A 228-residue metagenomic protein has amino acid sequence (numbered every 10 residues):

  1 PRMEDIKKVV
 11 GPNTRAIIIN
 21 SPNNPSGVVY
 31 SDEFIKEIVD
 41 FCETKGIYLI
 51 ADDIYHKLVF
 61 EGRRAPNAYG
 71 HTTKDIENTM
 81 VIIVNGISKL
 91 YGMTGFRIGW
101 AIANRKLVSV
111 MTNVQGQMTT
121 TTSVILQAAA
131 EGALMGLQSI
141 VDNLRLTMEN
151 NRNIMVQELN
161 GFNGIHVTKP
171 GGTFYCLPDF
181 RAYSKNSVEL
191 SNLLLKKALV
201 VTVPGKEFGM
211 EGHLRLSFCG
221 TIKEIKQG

Functional and structural regions predicted by a protein language model:
P1-G228: PLP-dependent class I/II
